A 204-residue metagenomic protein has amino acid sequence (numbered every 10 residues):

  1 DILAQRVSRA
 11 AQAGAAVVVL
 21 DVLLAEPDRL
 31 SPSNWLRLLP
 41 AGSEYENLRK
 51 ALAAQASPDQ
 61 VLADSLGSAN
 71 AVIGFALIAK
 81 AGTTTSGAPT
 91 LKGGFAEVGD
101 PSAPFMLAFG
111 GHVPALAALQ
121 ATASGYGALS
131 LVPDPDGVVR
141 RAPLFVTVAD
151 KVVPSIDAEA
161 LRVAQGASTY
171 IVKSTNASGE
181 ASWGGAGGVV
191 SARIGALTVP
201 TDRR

Functional and structural regions predicted by a protein language model:
D1-R204: Non-transmembrane functional regions of envelope-associated proteins
